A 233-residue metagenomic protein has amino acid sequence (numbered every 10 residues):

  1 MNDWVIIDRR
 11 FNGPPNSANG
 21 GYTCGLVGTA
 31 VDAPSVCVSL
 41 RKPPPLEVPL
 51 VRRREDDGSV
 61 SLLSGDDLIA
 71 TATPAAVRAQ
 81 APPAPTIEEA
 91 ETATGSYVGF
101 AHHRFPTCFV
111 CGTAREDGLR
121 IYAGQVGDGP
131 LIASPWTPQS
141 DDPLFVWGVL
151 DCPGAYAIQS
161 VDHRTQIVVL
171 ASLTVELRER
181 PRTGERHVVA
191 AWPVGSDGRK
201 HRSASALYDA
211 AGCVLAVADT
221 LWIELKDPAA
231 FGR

Functional and structural regions predicted by a protein language model:
M1-W4, D57-D141: Non-catalytic linker/capping segments at the edges of enzyme domains
N2-W4, S35, D128-A133, S172 (+2 more regions): Intrinsic-disorder/low-complexity, polar/charged segments enriched in Ser/Thr/Lys/Arg/Asp/Glu/Gln
D3-N12: A short, surface-exposed helix-loop junction/capping segment
F11, P15, T23-D56, D151-V189 (+1 more regions): Hydrophobic beta-strand-centered segment that forms part of the acyl-chain substrate-binding groove
C37, S59-L63, A204-A206: Residue-level detector of beta-strand face positions
E116-R178: A mid-sequence, solvent-exposed acidic-amphipathic segment
S172-R233: Accessory, usually C-terminal, subdomains that scaffold auxiliary metal cofactors
